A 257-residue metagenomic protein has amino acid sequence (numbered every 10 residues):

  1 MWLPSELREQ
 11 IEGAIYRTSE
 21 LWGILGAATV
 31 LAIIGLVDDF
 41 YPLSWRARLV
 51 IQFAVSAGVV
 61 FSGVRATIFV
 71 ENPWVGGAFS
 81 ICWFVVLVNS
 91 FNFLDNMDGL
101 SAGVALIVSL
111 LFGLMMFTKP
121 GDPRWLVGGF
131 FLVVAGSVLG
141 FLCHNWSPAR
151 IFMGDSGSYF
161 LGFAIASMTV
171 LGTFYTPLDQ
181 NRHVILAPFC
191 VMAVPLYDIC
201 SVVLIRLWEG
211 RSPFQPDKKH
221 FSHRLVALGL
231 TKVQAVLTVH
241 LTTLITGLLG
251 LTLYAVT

Functional and structural regions predicted by a protein language model:
M1-I33, F79-S80, F84, L100-T257: Alpha-helical transmembrane segments
E20, A32-L36, A57-R65, N89: Mid-bilayer segments of alpha-helical transmembrane spans in multi-pass integral membrane proteins that mediate
F40-A47, I205-W208: Interfacial helix-loop-helix linkers and transmembrane-helix boundary segments in multi-pass membrane proteins
Y41, V64-V75, T231, A255: Membrane interface segments of multi-pass transport proteins and intramembrane proteases
L49-A54: Hydrophobic mid-bilayer segments of alpha-helices in multi-pass membrane transport proteins, especially secondary
